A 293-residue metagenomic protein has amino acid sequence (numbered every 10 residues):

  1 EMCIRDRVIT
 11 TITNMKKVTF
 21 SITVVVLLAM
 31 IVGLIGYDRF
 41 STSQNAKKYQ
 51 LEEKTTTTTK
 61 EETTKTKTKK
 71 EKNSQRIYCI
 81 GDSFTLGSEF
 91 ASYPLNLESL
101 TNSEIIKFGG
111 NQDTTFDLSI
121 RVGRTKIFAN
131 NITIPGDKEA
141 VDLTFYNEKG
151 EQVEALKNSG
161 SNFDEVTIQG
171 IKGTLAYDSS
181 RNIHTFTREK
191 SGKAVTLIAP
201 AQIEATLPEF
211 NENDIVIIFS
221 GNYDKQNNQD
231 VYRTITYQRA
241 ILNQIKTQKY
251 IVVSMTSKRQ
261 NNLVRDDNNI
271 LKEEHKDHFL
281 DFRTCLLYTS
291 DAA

Functional and structural regions predicted by a protein language model:
E1-D6, Y288-A292: Conserved small/polar residues in nucleotide/adenosyl-binding loops
I12-V25: N-terminal Sec-pathway targeting helices
T23-I35: Hydrophobic membrane-insertion alpha-helices, especially the h-region of bacterial N-terminal signal peptides
S43-K72: N-terminal, intrinsically disordered, polar/charged segments of Gram-positive cell-envelope systems that serve as
S43-Q44, S92-L100, G123-A293: Alpha-helical cap/lid subdomain in secreted, periplasmic, or secretory-pathway luminal O-acyl-processing enzymes
S74-A91, N111-T115: Catalytic nucleophile-elbow at a beta strand-turn-alpha helix junction centered on a G-D-S/GDSL motif, marking
I77, F90, I105, L118 (+2 more regions): Histidine-centered active-site loop/cap adjacent to the catalytic His in serine esterases/O-acetyl transfer systems
S103-D117: A short beta-strand-loop structural module common to alpha/beta enzyme folds
